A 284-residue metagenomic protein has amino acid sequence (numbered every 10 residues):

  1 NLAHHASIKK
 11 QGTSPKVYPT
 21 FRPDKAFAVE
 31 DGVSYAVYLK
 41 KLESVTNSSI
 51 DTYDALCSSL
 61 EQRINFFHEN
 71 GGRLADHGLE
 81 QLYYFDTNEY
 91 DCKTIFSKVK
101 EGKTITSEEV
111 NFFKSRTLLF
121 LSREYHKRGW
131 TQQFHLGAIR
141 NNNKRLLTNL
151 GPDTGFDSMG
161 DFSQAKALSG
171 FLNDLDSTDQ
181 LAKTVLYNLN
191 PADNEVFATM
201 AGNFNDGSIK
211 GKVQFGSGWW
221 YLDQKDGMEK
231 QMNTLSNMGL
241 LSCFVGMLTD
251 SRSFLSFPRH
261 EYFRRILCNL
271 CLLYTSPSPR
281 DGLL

Functional and structural regions predicted by a protein language model:
L2-K16, V37-K183, A192-K210, G227-G246 (+1 more regions): Histidine/acidic residue-rich metal-binding segments in metalloenzymes
P15, P23-S34, Y38: Extended, H/D-rich, highly charged conserved domains that either
P23-K25, L79-Q81, A138-R140, N188-D193 (+2 more regions): Active-site-proximal loop/turn and secondary-structure-junction residues that shape catalytic pockets, frequently
Q133-L136, V185-L189, F215-G218, S242-R259: Short acidic/histidine-rich active-site segments
G155-G160, G218-D223, F254, P258: Short, contiguous acidic/charged loop-to-helix segments that flank catalytic cores in large enzymes
G211-Q224, Q231: Generic long, charged, amphipathic alpha-helical segments
Y274-D281: Conserved small/polar residues in nucleotide/adenosyl-binding loops
